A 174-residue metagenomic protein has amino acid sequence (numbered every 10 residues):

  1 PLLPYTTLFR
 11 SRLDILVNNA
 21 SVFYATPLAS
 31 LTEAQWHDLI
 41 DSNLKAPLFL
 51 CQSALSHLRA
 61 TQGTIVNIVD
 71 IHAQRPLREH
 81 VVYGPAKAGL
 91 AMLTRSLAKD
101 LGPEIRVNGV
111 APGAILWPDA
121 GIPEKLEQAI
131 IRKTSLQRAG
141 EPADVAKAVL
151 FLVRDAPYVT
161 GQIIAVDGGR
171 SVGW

Functional and structural regions predicted by a protein language model:
P1-L8: Short, small-residue-biased leader/transition segments that mark boundaries at the very start of proteins
P27-L28, Q35-I40, I130: Substrate-binding pocket helix/loop in short-chain dehydrogenase/reductase
A29, R75-V81, Q137: Active-site loop immediately N-terminal to the catalytic Tyr-X3-Lys motif of short-chain dehydrogenase/reductase
C51, A86, T94: Active-site helix of classical SDR
S56, A98-P103: Alpha-helical segment proximal to the catalytic Tyr-Lys
H57, R138-V166, S171: C-terminal substrate-recognition "lid" of short-chain dehydrogenase/reductases
G102-R106, T160-G161: Short, small/polar-rich loop/turn modules that mediate ligand/substrate recognition or access, typified
